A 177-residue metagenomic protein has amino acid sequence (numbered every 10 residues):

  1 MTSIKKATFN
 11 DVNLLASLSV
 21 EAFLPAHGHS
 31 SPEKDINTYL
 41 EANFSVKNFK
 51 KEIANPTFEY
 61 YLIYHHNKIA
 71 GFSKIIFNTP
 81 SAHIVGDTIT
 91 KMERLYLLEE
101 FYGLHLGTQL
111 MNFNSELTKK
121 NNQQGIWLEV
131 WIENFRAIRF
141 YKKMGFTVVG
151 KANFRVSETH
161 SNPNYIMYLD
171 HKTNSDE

Functional and structural regions predicted by a protein language model:
M1-S3: Extreme N-terminal starter segment of soluble prokaryotic enzymes
F9-V12, A16-P25, H29, N37-E100 (+4 more regions): Acetyl-CoA-dependent GNAT
G86-T90, Q124-W127, W131-I138, K142-E177: C-terminal "cap" of GNAT-fold acetyltransferases
L98-E100, L104, I132-E133: Active-site acidic-Proline motif in GNAT/NAT acetyltransferases
G103-E116, R139, K143: Conserved acetyl-CoA-binding loop-helix of GNAT-fold acetyltransferases
L104, N121-Q124: Short coil/turn segments at alpha/beta junctions that flank glycine-rich nucleotide-binding fingerprints
